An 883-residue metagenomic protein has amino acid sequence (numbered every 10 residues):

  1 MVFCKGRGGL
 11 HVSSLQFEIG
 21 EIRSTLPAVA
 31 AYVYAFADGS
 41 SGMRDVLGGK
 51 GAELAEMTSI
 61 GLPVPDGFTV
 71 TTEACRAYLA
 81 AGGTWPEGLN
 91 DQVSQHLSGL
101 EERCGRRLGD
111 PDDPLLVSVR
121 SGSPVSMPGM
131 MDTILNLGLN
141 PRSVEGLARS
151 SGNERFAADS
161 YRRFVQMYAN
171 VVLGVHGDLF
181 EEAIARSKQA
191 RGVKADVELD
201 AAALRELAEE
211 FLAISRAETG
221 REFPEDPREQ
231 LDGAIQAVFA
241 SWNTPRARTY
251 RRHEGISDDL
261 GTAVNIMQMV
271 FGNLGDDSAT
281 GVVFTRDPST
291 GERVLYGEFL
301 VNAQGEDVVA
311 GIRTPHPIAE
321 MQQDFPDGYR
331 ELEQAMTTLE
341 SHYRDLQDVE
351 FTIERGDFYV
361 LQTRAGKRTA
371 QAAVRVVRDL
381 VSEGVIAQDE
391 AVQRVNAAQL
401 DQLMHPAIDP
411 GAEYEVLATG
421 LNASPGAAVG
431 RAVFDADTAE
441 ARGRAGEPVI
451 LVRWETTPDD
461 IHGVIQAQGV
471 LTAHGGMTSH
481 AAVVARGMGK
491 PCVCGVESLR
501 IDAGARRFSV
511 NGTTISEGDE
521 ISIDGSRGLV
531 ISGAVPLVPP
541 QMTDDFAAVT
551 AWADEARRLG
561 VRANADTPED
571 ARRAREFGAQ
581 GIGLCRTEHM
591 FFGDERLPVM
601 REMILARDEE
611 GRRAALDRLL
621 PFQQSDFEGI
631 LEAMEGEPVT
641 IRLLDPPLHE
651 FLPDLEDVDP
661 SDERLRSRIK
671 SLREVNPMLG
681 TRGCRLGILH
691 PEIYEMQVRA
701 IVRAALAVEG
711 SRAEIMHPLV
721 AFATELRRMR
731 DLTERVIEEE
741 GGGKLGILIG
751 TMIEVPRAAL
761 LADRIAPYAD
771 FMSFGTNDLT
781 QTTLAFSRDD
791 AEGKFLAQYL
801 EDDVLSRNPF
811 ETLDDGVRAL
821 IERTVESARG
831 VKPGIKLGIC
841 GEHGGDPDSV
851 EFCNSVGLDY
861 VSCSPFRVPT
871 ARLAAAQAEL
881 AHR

Functional and structural regions predicted by a protein language model:
S13-N265, P410-W454, R500-R507, N511 (+11 more regions): N-terminal beta-alpha lobe that positions the nucleotide/phosphoryl donor in ATP/NTP-coupled carboxylate activation
V29-Y32, S40-S41, R162-Q166, E229 (+20 more regions): ATP-dependent carboxylate/acyl-activation modules
D45-A74, L116-V144, F164-M167, V172 (+9 more regions): Conserved phosphate/anionic-ligand binding catalytic regions in large, soluble enzymes, centered on
V70-Y78, D178-R205, F299, D345-V416 (+8 more regions): Terminal amphipathic helices with adjacent charged low-complexity linkers/tails
V93-P111, E218-R228, P245, F325-D348 (+5 more regions): Phosphate-interacting basic helix/loop segments used at nucleotide- and nucleic-acid interfaces
R120-S121, M542, W552-R883: Conserved alpha/beta-domain cores
A436-T513: Conformationally flexible catalytic loops at phosphate/diphosphate-handling active centers
